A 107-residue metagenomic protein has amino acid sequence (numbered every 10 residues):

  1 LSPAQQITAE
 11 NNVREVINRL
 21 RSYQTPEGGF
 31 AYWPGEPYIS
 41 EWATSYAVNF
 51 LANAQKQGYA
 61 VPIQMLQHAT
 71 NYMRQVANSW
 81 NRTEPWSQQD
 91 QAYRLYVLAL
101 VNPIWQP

Functional and structural regions predicted by a protein language model:
L1-P107: Large, well-folded core regions of big proteins
